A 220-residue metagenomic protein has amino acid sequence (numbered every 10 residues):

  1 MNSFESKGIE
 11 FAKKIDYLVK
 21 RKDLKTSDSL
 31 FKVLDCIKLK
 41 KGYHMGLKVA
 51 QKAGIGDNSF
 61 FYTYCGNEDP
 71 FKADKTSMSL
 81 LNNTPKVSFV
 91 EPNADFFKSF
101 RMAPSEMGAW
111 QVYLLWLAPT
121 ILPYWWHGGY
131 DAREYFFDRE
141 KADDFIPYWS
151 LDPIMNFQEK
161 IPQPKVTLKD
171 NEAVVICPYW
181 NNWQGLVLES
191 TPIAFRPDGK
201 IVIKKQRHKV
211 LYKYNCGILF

Functional and structural regions predicted by a protein language model:
M1-E159: Extended, low-hydrophobicity segments enriched in charged/polar residues
D144-W180: Extended beta-strand-rich segments in extracellular/periplasmic secretory proteins, especially within noncatalytic
T167-F220: C-terminal, beta-strand-rich globular interaction domains
